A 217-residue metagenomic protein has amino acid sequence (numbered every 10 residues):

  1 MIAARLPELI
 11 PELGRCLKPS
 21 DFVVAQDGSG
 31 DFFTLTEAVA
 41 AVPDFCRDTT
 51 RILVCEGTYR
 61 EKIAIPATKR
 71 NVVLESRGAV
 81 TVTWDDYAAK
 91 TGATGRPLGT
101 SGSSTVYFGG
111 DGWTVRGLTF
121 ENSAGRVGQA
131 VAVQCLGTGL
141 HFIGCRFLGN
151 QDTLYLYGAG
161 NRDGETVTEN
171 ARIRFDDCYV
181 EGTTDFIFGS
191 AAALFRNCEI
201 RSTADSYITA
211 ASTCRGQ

Functional and structural regions predicted by a protein language model:
M1-Q217: Sequence-level preference for short, compositionally simple segments enriched in small aliphatic or small polar residues
